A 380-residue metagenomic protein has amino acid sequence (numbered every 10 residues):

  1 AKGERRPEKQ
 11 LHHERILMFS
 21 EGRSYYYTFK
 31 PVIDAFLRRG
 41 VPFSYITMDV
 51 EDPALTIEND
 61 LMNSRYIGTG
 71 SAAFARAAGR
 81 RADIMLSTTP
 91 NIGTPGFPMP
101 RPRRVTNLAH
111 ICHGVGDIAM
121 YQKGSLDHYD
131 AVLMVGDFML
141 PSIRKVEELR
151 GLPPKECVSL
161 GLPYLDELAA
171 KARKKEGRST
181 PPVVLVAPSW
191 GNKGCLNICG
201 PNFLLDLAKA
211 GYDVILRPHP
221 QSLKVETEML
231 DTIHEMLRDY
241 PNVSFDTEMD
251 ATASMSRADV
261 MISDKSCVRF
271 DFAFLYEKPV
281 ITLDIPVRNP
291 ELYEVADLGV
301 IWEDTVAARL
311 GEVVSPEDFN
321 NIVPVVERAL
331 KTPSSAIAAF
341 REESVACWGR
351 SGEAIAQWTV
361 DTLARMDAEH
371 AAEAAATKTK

Functional and structural regions predicted by a protein language model:
K2, A308, V314-K380: C-terminal amphipathic helix plus adjacent low-complexity, charged tail appended to glycosyltransferase catalytic
K2-R23, V186: Nucleotide-activated donor-dependent transferases that construct or modify glycoconjugates
E14-A169: Active-site and donor-binding regions of nucleotide-sugar-utilizing enzymes
Y25-V41, P163-H234, P316-F319, L330 (+2 more regions): Conserved catalytic-core segment of nucleotide-activated headgroup transferases in glycan assembly
S64-A73, S244-T247, R309-F319: Short acidic-hydrophobic, aromatic-tinged amphipathic segments that line or gate anion-handling sites
T69-A77, E228-F270, L275: Donor nucleotide-activated moiety binding/catalytic core segment of transferases that use nucleotide-activated donors
L86-S87, H110, M134, V186 (+3 more regions): Redox-cofactor binding/interface segments in oxidoreductases and associated redox assembly factors
P154, C267-E343: Catalytic binding pocket for nucleotide-activated donors in carbohydrate/polymer assembly enzymes
